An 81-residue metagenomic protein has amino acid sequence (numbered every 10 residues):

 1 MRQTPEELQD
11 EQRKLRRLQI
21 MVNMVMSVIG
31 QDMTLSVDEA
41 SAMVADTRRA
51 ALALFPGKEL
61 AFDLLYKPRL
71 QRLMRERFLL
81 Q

Functional and structural regions predicted by a protein language model:
R2-L35: N-terminal acidic leader/helix
E6-D10, S41, F62, L70: Helix-centric, low-specificity signal for extended rod-like, repetitive segments
L18-V22, M26-I29, A40, V44-A51 (+2 more regions): Amphipathic alpha-helical interface segments used for dimerization/assembly
Q31-A40, L60: Short, solvent-exposed secondary-structure capping/transition elements
D46, A50-Q81: Helix-rich interaction surfaces within compact, conserved domain-sized segments that mediate assembly or partner
